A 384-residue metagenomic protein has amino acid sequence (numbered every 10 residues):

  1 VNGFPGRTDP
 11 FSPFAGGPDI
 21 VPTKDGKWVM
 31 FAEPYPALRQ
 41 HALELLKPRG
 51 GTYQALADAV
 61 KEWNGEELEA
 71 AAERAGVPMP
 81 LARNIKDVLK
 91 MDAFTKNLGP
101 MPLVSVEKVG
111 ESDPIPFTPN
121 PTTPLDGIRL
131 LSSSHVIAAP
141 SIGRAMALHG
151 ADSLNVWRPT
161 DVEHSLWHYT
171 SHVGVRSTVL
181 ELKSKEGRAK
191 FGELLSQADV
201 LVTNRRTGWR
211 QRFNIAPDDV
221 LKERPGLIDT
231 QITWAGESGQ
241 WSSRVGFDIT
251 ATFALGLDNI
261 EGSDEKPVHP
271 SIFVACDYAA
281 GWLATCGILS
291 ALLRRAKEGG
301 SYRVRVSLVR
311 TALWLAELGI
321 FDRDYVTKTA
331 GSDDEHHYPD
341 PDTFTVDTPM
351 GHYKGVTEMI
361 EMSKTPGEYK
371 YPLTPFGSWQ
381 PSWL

Functional and structural regions predicted by a protein language model:
V1-T160, G192, S196-V200, L221-A235 (+5 more regions): Acyl-CoA thioester-binding alpha/beta core of soluble enzymes
L131, R176-K222: A structured beta-alpha segment of the ubiquitous adenosine-cofactor-binding alpha/beta core
G150, G174-V175, A198, F247: Short, well-ordered alpha-helix to beta-strand connector turns
A151, N155-L182, E186: Glycine-rich phosphate-binding loop and adjoining beta1-alpha1-beta2 segment of Rossmann-like nucleotide-binding folds
V173-G174, T250-F253, Y325-S332: Acidic, Ser/Thr-rich peripheral helices and adjacent loops at domain boundaries
T178, A189, I249-F253, W282 (+2 more regions): Feature representing long, continuous alpha-helical segments
T203-L255: N-terminal Rossmann-like NAD(P) cofactor-binding subdomain of oxidoreductases, focused on the glycine-rich
S242-A275: Rossmann-fold dinucleotide-binding core
